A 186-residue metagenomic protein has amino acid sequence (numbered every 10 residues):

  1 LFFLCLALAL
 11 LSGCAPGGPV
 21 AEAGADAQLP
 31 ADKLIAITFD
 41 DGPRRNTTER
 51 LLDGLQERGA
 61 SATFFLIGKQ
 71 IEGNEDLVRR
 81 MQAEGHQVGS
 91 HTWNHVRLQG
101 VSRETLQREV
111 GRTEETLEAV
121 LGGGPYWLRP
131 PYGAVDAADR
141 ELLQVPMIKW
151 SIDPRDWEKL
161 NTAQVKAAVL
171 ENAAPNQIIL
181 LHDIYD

Functional and structural regions predicted by a protein language model:
L1-F2: Bacterial N-terminal signal peptides that target proteins for export
L10-G13: C-terminal motif of bacterial Sec signal peptides marking the signal peptidase cleavage site
G18-V101, T105-R112, T116-A119, G123-G124: Active-site beta->alpha N-cap acidic-glycine motif
V96-D186: Catalytic domains of cell-wall/extracellular-matrix polysaccharide-remodeling enzymes, centered on de-N-acetylation
